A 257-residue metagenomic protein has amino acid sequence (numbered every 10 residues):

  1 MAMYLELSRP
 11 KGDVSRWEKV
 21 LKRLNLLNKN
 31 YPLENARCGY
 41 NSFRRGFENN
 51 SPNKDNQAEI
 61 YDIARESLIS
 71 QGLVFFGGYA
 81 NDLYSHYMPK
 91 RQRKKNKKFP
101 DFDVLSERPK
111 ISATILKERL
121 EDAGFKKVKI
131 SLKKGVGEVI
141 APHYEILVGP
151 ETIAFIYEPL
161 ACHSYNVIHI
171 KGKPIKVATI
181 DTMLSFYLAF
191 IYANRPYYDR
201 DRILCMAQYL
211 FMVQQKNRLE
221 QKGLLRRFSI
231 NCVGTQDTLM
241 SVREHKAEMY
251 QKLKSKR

Functional and structural regions predicted by a protein language model:
A2-A58, R257: N-terminal regions immediately upstream of nucleotidyltransferase
D13, W17, Y197-D199, I203-F211: Structural boundary micro-motifs
V20-R23, R119, K252: Charge-rich, solvent-exposed alpha-helical interaction surfaces
Q57-K110: Active-site nucleotide-donor binding segment shared across nucleotidyl transfer reactions
K110-K117: Short, conserved charged micro-motifs
R119-S164: Conserved catalytic core of two-metal-ion nucleotidyltransferases
Y165-Y198: Phosphate-handling catalytic interfaces
T179, L204-A207, Q214-R257: Eukaryotic intrinsically disordered, low-complexity regulatory regions enriched in Ser/Thr/Pro and acidic residues
